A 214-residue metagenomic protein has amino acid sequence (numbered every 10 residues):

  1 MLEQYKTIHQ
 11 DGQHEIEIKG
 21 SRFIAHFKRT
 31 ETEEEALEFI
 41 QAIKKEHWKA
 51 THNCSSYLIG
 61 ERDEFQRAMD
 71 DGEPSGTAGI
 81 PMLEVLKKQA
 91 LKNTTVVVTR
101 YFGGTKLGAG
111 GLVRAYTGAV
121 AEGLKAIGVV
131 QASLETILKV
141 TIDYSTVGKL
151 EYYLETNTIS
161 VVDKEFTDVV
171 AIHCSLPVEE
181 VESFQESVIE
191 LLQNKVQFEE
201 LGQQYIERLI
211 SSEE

Functional and structural regions predicted by a protein language model:
M1-G76, Q197-E214: C-terminal regulatory domains involved in ligand/effector binding and gene-expression control
A25, S55, N93-V97, I137 (+1 more regions): Structural motif
H47-A50, N157-V162, I189-Q197: A common structural junction motif
A78-A126: Active-site beta-strand/loop microenvironment that shapes enzyme catalytic pockets
G128-Y144: Short glycine-/aliphatic-rich beta-strand segments at the starts of folded cytosolic domains
T141-I159: Short amphipathic alpha-helix segments
L150-E155, S183-L192: Short amphipathic alpha-helices in soluble, non-transmembrane regions that often serve as interface/regulatory elements
C174-S183: Terminal, non-globular segments
